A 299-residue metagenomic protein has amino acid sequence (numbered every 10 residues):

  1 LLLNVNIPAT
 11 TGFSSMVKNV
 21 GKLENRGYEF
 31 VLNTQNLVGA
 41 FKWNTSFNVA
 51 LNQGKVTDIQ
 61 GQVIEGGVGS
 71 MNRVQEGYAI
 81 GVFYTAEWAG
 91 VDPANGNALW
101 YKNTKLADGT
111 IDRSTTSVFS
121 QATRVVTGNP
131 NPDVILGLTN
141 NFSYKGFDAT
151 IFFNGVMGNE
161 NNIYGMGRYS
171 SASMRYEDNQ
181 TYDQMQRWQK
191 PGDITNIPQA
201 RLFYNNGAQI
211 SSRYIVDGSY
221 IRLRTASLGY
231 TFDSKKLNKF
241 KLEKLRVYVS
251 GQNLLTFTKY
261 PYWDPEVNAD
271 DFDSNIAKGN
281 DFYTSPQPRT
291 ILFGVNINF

Functional and structural regions predicted by a protein language model:
L1-V5, N44, L51-M71, G158-Q186 (+1 more regions): Outer-membrane beta-barrel and related beta-rich outer-membrane complex signature in Gram-negative bacteria
L2, K18-N19, E24, Y28 (+3 more regions): Conserved small-residue
N4-S14, D112-Q121, Q199-S212, D270-I276: Flexible, solvent-exposed coil segments and beta strand-coil junctions, predominantly the extracellular/periplasmic
V17-N25, G69-G96, Q184, K190-G192 (+2 more regions): C-terminal beta-signal and terminal closure region of outer-membrane beta-barrel proteins
T34-N36, V49-K55, Y144-G146, G155-N159 (+4 more regions): Transmembrane beta-strands of outer-membrane beta-barrel pores
A40-F41, G146-T150, K235-K236: Repeated loop/turn-to-beta-strand initiation elements of outer-membrane beta-barrel proteins
T45-F47, I151, V247-V249, V295: Membrane-embedded beta-strand positions of outer-membrane beta-barrel proteins
V156-R246, S250-Q252: Extracytoplasmic gating/loop element in the C-terminal half of outer-membrane beta-barrel translocons and assembly
